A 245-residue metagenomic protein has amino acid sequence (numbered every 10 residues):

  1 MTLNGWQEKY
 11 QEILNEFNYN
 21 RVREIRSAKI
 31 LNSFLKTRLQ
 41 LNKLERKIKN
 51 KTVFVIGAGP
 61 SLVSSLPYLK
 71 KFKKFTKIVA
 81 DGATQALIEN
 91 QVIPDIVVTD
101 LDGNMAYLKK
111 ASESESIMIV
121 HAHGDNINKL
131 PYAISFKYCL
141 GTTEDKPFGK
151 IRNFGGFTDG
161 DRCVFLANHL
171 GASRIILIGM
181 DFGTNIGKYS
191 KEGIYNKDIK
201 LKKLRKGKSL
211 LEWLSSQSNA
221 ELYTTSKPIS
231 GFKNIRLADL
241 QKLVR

Functional and structural regions predicted by a protein language model:
M1-V53, V63-S65, I194, K208-R245: N-terminal donor/sugar-recognition subdomains of glycan-related enzymes, prototypically the membrane-proximal stem
I13, I30, L35, K47 (+3 more regions): Acidic/Gly/His-enriched mid-domain segments of enzyme catalytic cores or analogous surface patches that mediate
Q40, L62-S65, A80, N104 (+2 more regions): Amphipathic coiled-coil/heptad-repeat helices and related helical stalk/stem segments that mediate oligomerization
K49-V55, K70, D145-R152, E192 (+1 more regions): Short, basic, glycine/proline-bearing loop/turn elements
V55-P60, D159, R174-K188, T224-S226: Glycine-rich anion-binding loop/nest that anchors nucleotide
I56-L69, T76-I88: Glycine-rich N-terminal segment of FAD-binding domains in flavoprotein oxidoreductases, spanning the beta-loop-helix
S64-P67, I88-E89, Y107-K109, K129-L130 (+2 more regions): Short glycine-/acidic-enriched loop or helix-start segments at secondary-structure transitions that form or flank
G179-L211: Active-site phosphate/oxyanion-binding loops
